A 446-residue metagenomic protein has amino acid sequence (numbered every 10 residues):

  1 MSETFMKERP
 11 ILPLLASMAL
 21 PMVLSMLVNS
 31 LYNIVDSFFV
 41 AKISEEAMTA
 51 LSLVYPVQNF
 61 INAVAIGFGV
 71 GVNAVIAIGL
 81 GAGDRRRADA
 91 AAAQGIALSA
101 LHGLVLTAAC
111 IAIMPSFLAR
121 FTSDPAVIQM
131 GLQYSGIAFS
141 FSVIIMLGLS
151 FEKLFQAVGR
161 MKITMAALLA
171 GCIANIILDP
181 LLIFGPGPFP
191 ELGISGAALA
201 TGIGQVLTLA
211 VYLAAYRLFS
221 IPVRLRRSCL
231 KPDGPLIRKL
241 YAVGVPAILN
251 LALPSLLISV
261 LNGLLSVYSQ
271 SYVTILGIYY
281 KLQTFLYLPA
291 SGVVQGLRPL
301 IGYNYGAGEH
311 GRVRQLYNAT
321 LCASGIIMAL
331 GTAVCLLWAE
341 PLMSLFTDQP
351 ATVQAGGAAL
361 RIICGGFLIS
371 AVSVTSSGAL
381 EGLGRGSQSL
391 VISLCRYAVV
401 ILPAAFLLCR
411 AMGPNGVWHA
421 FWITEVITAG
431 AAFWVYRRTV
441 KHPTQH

Functional and structural regions predicted by a protein language model:
M1-A19, I76-V143, F189-V245, I301-G366 (+1 more regions): Short alpha-helical transmembrane segments in multi-pass integral membrane proteins
E8, L12-L31, V35, V57-V64 (+8 more regions): Residue-level signal for short hydrophobic patches within transmembrane helices of multi-pass membrane transporters
S17-D36, I137, G171, G204-T208 (+4 more regions): Transmembrane helical elements of multi-pass membrane transporters/channels
L27, L31-T49, L118-P125, L181-L192 (+4 more regions): Helix-terminus/linker motif at the lipid-water interface of multi-pass membrane proteins
F39-N59, P125-M130, I194-G196, L236-V243 (+5 more regions): Interfacial/gating helices of multi-pass transporter permease domains
M48-A108, A112, I145-G159, I163-T164 (+3 more regions): Small-residue-rich hydrophobic transmembrane alpha-helices
F60-A63, T107, N175-D179, L209-L213 (+4 more regions): Hydrophobic transmembrane alpha-helices of multi-pass small-molecule transporters
G69, N73, A138-Q156, T164-C172 (+5 more regions): Short runs within selected transmembrane alpha-helices of multi-pass transporters and secretion channels
